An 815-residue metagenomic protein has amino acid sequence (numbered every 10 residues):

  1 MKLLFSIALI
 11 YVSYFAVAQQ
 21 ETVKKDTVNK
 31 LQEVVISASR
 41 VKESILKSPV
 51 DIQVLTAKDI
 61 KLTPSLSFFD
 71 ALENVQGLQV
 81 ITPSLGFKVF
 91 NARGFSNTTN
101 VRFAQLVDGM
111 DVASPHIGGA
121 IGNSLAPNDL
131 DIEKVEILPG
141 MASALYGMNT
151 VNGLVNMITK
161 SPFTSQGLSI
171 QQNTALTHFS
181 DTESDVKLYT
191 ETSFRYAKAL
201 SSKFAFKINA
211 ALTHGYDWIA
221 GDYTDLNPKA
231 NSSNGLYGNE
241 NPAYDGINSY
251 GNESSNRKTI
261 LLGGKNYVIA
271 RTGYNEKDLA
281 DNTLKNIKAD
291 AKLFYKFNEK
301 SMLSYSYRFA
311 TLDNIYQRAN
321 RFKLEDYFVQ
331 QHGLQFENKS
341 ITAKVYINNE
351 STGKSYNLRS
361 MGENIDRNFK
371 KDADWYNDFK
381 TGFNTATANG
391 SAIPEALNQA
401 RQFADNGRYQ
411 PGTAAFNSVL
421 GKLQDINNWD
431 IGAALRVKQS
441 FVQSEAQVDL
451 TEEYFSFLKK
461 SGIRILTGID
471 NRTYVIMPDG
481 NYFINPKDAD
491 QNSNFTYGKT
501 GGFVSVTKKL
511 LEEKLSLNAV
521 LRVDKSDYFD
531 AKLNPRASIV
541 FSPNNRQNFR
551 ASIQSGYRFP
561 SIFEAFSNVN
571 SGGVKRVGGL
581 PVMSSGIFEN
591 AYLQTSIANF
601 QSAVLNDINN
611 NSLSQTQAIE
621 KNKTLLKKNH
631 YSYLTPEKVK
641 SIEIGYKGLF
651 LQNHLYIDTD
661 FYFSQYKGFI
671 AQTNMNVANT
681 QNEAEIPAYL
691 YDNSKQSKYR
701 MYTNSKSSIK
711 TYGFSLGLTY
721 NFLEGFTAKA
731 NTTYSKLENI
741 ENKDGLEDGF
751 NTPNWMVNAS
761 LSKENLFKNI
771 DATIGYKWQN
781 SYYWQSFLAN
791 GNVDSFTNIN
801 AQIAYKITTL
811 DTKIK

Functional and structural regions predicted by a protein language model:
Q20-D59: Short, acidic, small-residue-rich periplasmic hinge/interaction motif at the N-terminus of Gram-negative outer-membrane
S44, I52, F69-S114, E133-K134: Extracytoplasmic beta-strand/coil segments of soluble accessory domains associated with Gram-negative outer-membrane
V112-M141: Short acidic/polar hinge/loop motifs at secondary-structure boundaries that mediate gating or recognition
L130-E133, P139, A144-P228, K285-A289: Outer-membrane beta-barrel translocator/receptor signature
A197-K203, N209-G215, L284, F328-H332 (+6 more regions): Conserved C-terminal beta-signal and adjacent last beta-strands/turns of outer-membrane beta-barrel proteins
N286-Q330, L466-D479, S493-V540, L718-Y734: Surface-exposed extracellular loop regions of Gram-negative outer-membrane beta-barrel proteins
G468-D470, K509-L511, L651, Y656-S786: Gram-negative outer-membrane beta-barrel transporters
V582-S697: Membrane-embedded beta-barrel scaffold of Gram-negative outer-membrane proteins
